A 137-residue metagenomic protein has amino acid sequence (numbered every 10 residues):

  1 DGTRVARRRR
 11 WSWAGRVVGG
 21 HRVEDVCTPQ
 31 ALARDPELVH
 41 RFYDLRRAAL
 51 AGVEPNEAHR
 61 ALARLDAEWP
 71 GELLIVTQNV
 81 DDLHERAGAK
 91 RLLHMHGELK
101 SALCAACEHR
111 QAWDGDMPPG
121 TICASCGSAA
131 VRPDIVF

Functional and structural regions predicted by a protein language model:
D1-F137: Conserved catalytic core of sirtuin-type NAD+-dependent deacylases
